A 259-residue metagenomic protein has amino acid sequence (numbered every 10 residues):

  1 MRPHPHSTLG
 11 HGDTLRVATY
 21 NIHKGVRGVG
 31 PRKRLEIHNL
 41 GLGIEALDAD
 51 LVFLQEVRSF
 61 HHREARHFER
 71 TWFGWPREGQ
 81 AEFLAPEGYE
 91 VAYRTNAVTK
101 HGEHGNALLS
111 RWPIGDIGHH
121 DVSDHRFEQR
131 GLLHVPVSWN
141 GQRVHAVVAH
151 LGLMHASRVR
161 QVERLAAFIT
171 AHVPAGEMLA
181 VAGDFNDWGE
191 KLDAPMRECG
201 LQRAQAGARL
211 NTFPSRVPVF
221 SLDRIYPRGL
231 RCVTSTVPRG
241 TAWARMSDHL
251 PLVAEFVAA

Functional and structural regions predicted by a protein language model:
M1-E87, V98-E103, V162-R164, A259: N-terminal, active-site-proximal structural segment of metallo-dependent hydrolase catalytic domains
M1-H6, H119, P136-S138, T170-L179 (+1 more regions): Metal-dependent phosphoester-hydrolase catalytic domains
P5-V17, H104-N106, S110-D116, E128-V148 (+1 more regions): Beta-strand-turn-beta hairpins that frame and shape the catalytic cleft of phosphate-ester-processing enzymes
L15, D50-L51, M178-A180, R224: Short, Asp-centered acidic motifs that coordinate Mg2+ and/or phosphate in catalytic or ligand-binding sites
N21-I22, E56-V57, A149-L151, M178 (+2 more regions): Active-site metal-binding loops of divalent metal-dependent hydrolases
K24-R27, S59-H62, T99-G102, M154-S157 (+3 more regions): Active-site environment of divalent metal-dependent phosphoester hydrolases
V52-Q55, A92-T95, A180-D184, R203-A206: Active-site neighborhood of phospho(di)ester-bond hydrolases with catalytic His/Asp-centered motifs
Y89-V122: Catalytic-core segment of enzymes that process non-peptidic bonds
